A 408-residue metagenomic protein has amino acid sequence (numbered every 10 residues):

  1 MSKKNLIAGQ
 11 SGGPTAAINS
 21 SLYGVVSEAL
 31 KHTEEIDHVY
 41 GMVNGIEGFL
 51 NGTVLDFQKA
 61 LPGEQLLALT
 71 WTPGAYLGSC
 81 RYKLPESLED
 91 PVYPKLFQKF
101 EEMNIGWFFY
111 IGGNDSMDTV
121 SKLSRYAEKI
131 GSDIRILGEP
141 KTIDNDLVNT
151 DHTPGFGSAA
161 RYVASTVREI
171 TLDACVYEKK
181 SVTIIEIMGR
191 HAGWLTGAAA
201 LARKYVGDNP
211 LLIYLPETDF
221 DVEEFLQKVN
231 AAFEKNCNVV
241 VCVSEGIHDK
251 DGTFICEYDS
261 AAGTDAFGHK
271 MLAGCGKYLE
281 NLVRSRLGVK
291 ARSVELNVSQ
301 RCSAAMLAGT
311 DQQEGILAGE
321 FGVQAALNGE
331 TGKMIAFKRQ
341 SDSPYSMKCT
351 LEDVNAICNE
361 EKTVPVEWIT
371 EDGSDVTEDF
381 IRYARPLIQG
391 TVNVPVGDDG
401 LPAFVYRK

Functional and structural regions predicted by a protein language model:
M1-V54: N-terminal phosphate-binding or glycine-rich loops at protein starts, especially the Walker A/P-loop of NTPases
S2-G9, L69-Y82, K141-D151, E178-S181 (+1 more regions): Gly-rich Lys/Arg/Thr-decorated short loops/hinges at beta-loop-alpha junctions or inter-strand turns that position
N5-T15, A75-R81, G106-G112, G138 (+2 more regions): Short glycine-rich or small-residue beta-strand-to-loop segments that form or flank ligand, phosphate, metal/Fe-S
T15-V25, F49-L50, Y93-P94, N114-K122 (+5 more regions): Short glycine/serine/threonine-rich phosphate/pyrophosphate-binding segments that cradle anionic phosphate groups
N44-E47, K141-N145, I187-A192, P216-V222 (+3 more regions): Glycine-rich beta-alpha junction loops
G52-G106, D115, F156, R168: Glycine-rich oxoanion-binding loops at beta->alpha junctions
K99, W107-G112, D118-D133, T153-R292: Accessory alpha-helical/coil subdomains and C-terminal extensions that flank or cap enzyme catalytic cores
E257-K408: C-terminal non-catalytic interaction/assembly regions of soluble proteins
